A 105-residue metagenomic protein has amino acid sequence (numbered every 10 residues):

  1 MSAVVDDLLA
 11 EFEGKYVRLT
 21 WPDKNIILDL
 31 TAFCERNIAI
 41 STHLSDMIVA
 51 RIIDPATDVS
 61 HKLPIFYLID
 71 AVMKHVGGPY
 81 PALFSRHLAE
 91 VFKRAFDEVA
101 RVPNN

Functional and structural regions predicted by a protein language model:
M1-N105: Eukaryote-specific intrinsically disordered, low-complexity regulatory regions enriched for Ser/Thr/Pro/Gln
